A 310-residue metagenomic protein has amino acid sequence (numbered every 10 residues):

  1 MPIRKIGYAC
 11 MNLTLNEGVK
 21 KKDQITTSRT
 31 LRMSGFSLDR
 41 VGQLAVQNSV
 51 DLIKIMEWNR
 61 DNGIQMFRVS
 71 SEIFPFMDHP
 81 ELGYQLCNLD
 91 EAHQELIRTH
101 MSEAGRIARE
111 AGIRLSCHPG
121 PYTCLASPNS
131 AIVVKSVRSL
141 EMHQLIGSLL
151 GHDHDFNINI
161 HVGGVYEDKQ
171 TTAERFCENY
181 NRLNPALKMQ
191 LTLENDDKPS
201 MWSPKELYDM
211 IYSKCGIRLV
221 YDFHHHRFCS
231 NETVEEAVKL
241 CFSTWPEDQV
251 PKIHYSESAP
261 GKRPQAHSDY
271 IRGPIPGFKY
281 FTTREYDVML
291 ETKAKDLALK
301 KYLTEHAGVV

Functional and structural regions predicted by a protein language model:
M1-R114, T123-V137, Q144-H152, F156-N157 (+6 more regions): Alpha/beta catalytic barrel-like cores
F74-F76, P121-C124, G164-Y166, H226: A short, flexible beta-alpha/helix-coil linker loop
P119-P121, I158-G164, L193-D197, Y221-F223: Short, structured patches in soluble enzyme cores that scaffold and shape functional sites
R138, M142, E167-R182, N195-W202: Active-site glycine-rich loop that binds ribose-phosphate moieties when present
N159-Q170, A266-S268: Glycine-rich phosphate-binding "P-loop"
G216-L219: Conserved active-site beta-strand-loop modules that form the wall/rim of enzyme catalytic pockets and either contain
H224-S230: Short acidic, Gly/Ser-rich segments with clustered Asp/Glu that frequently serve as metal-coordination loops in enzyme
